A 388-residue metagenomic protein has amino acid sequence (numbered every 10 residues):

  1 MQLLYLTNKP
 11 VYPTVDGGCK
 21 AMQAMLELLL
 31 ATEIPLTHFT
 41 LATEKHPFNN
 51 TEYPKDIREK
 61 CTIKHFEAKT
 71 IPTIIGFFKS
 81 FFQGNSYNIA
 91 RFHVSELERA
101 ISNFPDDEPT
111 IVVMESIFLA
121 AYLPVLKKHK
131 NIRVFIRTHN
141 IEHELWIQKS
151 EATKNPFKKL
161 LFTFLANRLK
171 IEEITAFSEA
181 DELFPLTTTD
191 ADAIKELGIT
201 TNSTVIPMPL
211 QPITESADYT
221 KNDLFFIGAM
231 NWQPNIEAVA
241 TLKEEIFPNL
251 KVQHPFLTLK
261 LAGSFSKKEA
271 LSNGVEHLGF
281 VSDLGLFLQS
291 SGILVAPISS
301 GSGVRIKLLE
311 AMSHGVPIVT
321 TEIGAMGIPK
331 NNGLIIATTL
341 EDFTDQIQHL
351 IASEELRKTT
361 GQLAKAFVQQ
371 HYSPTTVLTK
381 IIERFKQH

Functional and structural regions predicted by a protein language model:
M1-C61, D107, N249: N-terminal subdomain of nucleotide-sugar transferases
N8, I74-Y87, F135-I171, A229: Acceptor-binding helix/loop patch of EC 2.4 sugar-transfer enzymes, predominantly nucleotide-sugar-dependent
F162-A166, K170-T214: Donor nucleotide-sugar binding/catalytic pocket of nucleotide-sugar-dependent glycosyltransferases
D181, L286-G303, H314-P317: Acidic donor-binding loop of glycosyltransferase active sites
V205-S290: Conserved catalytic-core segment of nucleotide-activated headgroup transferases in glycan assembly
K307-E310, P317-T320: Short hydrophobic beta-strand element within catalytic cores of glycosyltransferases and related nucleotide-activated
L334-E341, Q348-E355: Conserved acidic donor-binding segment of nucleotide-sugar-dependent glycosyltransferases
A352-F385: A charged, aromatic-enriched C-terminal amphipathic alpha-helix characteristic of glycosyltransferases across folds
